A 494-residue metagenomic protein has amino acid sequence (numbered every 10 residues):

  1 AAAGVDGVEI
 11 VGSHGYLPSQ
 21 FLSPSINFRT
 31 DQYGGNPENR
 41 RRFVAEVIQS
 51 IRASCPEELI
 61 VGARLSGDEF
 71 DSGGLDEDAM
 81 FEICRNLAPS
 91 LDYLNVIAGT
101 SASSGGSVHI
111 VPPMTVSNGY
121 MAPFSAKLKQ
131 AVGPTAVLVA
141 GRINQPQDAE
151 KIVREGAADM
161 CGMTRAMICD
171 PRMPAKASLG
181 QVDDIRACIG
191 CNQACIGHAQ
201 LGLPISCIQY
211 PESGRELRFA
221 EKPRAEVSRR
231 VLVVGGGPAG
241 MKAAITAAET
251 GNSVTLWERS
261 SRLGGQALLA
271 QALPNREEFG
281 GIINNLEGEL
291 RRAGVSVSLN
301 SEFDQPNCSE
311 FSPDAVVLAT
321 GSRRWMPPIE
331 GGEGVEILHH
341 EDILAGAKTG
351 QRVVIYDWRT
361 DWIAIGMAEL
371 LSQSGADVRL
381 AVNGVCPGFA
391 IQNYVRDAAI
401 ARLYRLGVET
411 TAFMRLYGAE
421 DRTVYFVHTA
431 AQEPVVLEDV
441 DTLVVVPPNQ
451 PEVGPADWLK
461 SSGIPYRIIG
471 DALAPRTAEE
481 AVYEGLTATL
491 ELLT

Functional and structural regions predicted by a protein language model:
A1-V234, P238, T246-E249, S253-V254 (+3 more regions): Flavin-dependent oxidoreductase catalytic cores
I10, N95-V96, M163, V317-A319 (+2 more regions): Redox-cofactor binding/interface segments in oxidoreductases and associated redox assembly factors
P18, D71, S104, P171 (+8 more regions): Glycine/Thr-rich phosphate-binding loops of Rossmann-like dinucleotide-binding domains
D170, A175-K176, A243, Q373-V382 (+2 more regions): Internal hydrophobic alpha-helix adjacent to the cofactor/substrate pocket in enzyme cavities
P211-R224, G288-R291, L299, T320 (+2 more regions): Glycine-rich dinucleotide-binding loop and its adjacent helix/turn
V233-N300, I355-A398, E409, P465-G470: Beta1-alpha1 glycine-rich phosphate/pyrophosphate-binding loop at the start of Rossmann-like nucleotide-binding domains
G280-W325, G332-G334, H339-I343, K348-T349 (+1 more regions): A Rossmann-like FAD-binding core segment of flavoenzymes
V446-T494: C-terminal, flexible cofactor-proximal segment of oxidoreductases
